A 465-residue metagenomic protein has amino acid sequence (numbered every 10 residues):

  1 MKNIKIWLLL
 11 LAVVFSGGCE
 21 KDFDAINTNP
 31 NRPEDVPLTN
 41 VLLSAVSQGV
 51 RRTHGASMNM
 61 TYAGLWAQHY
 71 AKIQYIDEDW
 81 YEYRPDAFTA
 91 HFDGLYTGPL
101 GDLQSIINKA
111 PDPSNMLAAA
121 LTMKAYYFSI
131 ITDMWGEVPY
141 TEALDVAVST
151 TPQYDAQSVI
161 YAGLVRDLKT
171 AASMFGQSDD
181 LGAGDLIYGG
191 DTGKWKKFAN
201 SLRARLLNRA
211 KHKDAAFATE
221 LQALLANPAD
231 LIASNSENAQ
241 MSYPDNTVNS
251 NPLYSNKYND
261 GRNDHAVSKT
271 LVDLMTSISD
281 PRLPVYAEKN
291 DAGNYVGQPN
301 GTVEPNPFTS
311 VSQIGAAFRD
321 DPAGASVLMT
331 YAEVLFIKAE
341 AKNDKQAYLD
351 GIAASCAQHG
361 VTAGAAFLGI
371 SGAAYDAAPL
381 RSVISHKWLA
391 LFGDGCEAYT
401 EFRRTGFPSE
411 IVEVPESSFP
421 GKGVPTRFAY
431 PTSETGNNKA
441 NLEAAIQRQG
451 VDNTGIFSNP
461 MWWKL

Functional and structural regions predicted by a protein language model:
M1-T28: Bacterial Sec-dependent N-terminal signal peptides
N3-I6, S47, A204: Hydrophobic alpha-helical segments, especially transmembrane helices and their immediate juxtamembrane helical caps
C19-A67, Y75, D79-E82, G94 (+4 more regions): Membrane-proximal, proline-rich intrinsically disordered regions
D35-T39, Y70-G364, D376-L380, H386: Structured, solvent-exposed acidic/aromatic patches
S57-Y62, Y286-K289, G395-R404: Short coil/turn segments at secondary-structure boundaries
I352-C356, A363, L368-L465: C-terminal functional modules
